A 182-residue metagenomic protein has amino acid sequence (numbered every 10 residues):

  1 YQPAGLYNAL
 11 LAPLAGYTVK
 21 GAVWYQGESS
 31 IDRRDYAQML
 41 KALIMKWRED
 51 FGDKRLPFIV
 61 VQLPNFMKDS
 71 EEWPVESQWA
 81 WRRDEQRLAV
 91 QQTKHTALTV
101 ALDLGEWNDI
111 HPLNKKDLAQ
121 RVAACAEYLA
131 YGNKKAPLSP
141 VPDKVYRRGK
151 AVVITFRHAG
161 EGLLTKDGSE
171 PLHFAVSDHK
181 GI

Functional and structural regions predicted by a protein language model:
Y1-I182: Cell-envelope and extracellular/periplasmic
